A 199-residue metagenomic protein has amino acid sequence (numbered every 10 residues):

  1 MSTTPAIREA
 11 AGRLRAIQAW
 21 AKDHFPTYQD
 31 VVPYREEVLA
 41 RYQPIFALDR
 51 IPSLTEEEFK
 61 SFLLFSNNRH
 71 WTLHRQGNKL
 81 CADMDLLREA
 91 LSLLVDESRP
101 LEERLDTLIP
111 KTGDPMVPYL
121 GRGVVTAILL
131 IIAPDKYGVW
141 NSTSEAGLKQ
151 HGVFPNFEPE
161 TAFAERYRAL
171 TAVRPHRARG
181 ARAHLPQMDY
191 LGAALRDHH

Functional and structural regions predicted by a protein language model:
M1-P118, P134-H199: An N-terminal alpha-helical hairpin/helix-loop-helix interaction module that forms a charged, gly/pro-flexible surface
V125-I131: Short hydrophobic alpha-helical segments that form membrane-spanning helices or hydrophobic packing faces of helical
